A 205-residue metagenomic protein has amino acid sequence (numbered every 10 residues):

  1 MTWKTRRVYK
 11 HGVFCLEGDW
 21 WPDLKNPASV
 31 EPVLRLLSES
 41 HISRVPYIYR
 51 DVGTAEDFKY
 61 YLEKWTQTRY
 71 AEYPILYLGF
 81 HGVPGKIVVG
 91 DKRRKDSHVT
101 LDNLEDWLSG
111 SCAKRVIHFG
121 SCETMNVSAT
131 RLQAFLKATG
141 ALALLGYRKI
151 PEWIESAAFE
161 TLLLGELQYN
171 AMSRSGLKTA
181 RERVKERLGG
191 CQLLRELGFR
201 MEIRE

Functional and structural regions predicted by a protein language model:
M1-Y73, H81, V89-K92, K114 (+1 more regions): A domain-level signal for caspase-like cysteine endopeptidase catalytic cores and their zymogen-processing architecture
C15, Y77, H118, L144-G146 (+1 more regions): A structural signal for short, well-ordered beta-strand segments and their strand-loop junctions that often border
V33-H41, L62-R69, L104-L108, F135-L136 (+2 more regions): Hydrophobic, Leu/Ile/Phe/Ala-enriched alpha-helical segments that form helix-helix packing faces
G53-K59, P151-I154, E202: A short acidic, often aromatic-flanked loop/helix-cap motif at beta-alpha or helix-coil junctions that lines enzyme
G79-P84, T124: Short glycine-rich anion-binding loops that position phosphate/pyrophosphate groups of nucleotides and phosphorylated
K92-A157: Catalytic cores of nucleophile-dependent amide-cleaving enzymes
S97-W107, N170-E205: Caspase-like cysteine protease fold
A157-Y169: Short, small-residue alpha-helix embedded
